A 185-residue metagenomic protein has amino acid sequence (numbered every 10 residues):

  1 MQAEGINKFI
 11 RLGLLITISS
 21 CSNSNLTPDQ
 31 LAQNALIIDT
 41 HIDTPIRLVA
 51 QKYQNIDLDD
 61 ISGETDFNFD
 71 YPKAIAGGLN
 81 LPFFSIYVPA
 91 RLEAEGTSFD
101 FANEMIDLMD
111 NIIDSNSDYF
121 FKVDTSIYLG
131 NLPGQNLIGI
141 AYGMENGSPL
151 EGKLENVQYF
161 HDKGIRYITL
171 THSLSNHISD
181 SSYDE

Functional and structural regions predicted by a protein language model:
G5-L15: Sec-dependent signal peptide recognition, specifically the positively charged N-region followed immediately by
L14-N23: Hydrophobic h-region of N-terminal signal peptides that target proteins for export in Gram-negative bacteria
S22-E185: N-terminal hydrophobic targeting/anchoring segments and the immediately downstream early-domain regions of hydrolases
